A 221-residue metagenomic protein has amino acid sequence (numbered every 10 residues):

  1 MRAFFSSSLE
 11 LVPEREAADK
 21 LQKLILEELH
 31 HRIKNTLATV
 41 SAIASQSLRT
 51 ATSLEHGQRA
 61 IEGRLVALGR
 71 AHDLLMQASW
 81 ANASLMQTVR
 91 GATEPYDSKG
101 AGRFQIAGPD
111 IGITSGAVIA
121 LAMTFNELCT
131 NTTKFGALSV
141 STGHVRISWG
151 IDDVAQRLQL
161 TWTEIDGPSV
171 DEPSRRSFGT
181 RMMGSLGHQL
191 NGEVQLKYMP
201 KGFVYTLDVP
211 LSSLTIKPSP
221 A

Functional and structural regions predicted by a protein language model:
E14-L26, H30, D97-H144, P173-S174: Conserved short strand/loop->alpha-helix "switch" segment adjacent to the catalytic nucleotide/phosphoryl-transfer site
L24-A38, A42, Q46: Conserved phosphoacceptor histidine of two-component systems
R59-R70, L74, A81-S98, S148-G150: Short beta-to-alpha transition helix within the HATPase_c
I151-R181, P218: Glycine-rich/acidic phosphate-handling loop/turn and adjacent ATP-lid/helix of nucleotide-binding kinase/ATPase domains
P168, M199-T206: Glycine-rich nucleotide-binding loop
L190-M199: Glycine-rich ATP-binding loops of the HATPase_c
V209-A221: C-terminal end segment of the histidine kinase catalytic
